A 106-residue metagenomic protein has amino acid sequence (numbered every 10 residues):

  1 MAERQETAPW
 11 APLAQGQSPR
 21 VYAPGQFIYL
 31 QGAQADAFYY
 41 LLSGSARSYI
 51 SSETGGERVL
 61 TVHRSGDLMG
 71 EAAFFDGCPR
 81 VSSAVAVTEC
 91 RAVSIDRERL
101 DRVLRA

Functional and structural regions predicted by a protein language model:
M1-A106: Cytosolic regulatory regions built on CNB/CRP/Popeye-like sensor folds
